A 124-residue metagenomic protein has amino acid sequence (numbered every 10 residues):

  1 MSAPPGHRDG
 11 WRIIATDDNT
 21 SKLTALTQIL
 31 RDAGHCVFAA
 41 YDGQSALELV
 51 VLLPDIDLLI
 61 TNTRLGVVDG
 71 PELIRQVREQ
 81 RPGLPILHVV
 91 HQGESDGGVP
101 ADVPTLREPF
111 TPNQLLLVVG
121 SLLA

Functional and structural regions predicted by a protein language model:
M1-I14, D18-T20, T24-T27, A33 (+6 more regions): Non-catalytic signal-transmission and effector/linker regions of two-component phosphorelay proteins
R12, C36, D55-D57, P85: Structural signature of beta-strand start/N-cap positions in the alpha/beta core of ABC transporter nucleotide-binding
A39, L65-V68, P109: Residue-level signal for the "D+5" position in two-component response regulator receiver
Y41-L58: Acidic, metal-coordinating helix/loop segments flanking the phosphotransfer/catalytic sites of two-component signaling
A46, G70-L73, L115: Short alpha-helical interaction/output segments
L59, T105-L106: Two-component signal transduction core modules
N62-R75: Conserved phosphotransfer microenvironments
L87-H91: Hydrophobic/aromatic residues positioned on beta-strands within the core alpha/beta folds
